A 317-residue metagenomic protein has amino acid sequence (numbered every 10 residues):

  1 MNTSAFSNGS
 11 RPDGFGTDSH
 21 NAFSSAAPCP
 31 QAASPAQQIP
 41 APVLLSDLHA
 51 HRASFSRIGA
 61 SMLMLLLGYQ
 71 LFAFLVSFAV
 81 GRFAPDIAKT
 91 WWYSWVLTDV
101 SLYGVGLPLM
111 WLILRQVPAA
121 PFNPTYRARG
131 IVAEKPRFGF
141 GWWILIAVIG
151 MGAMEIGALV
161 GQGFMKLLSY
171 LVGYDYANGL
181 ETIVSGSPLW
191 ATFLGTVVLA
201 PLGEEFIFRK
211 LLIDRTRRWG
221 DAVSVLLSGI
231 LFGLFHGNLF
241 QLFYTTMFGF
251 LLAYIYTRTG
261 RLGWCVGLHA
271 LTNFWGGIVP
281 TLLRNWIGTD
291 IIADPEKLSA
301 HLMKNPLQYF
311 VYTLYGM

Functional and structural regions predicted by a protein language model:
M1-M151, L271, W275-M317: N-terminal, membrane-interfacial amphipathic/helix-forming hydrophobic leader that caps and precedes the first
S34-Q37, V80-W95, R129-F206, D214-R217: Juxtamembrane helix-loop-helix connectors linking adjacent transmembrane helices in multi-pass membrane enzymes
F72, G106-M110, L114, G157 (+4 more regions): Alpha-helical transmembrane segments of polytopic integral membrane proteins, especially the permease/helical cores
L189-M317: Transmembrane helix-loop-helix hairpins at the membrane interface of multi-pass integral membrane proteins
